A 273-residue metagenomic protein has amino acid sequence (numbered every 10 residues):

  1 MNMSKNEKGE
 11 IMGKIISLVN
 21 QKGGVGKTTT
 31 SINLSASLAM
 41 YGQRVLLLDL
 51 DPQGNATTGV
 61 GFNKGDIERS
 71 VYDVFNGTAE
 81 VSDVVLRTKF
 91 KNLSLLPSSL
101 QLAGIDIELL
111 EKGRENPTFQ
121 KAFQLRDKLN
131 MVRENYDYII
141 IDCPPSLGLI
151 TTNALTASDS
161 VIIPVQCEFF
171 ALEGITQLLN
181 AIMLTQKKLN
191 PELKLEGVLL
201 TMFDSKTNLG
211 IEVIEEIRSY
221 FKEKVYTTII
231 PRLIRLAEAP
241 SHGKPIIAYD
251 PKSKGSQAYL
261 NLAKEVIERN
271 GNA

Functional and structural regions predicted by a protein language model:
M1-A273: P-loop NTP-binding core
